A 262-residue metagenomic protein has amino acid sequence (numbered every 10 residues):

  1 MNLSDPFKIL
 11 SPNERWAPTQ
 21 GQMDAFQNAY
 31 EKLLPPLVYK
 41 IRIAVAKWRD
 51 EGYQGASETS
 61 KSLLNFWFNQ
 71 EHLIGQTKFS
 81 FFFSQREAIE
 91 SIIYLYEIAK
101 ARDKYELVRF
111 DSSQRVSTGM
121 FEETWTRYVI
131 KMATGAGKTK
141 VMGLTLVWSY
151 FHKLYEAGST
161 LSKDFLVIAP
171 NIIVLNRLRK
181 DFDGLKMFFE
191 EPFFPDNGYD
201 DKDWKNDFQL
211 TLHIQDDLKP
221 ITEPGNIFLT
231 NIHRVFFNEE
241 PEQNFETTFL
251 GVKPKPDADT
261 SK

Functional and structural regions predicted by a protein language model:
M1-K262: RecA-like P-loop NTPase motor core of helicase/translocase proteins
